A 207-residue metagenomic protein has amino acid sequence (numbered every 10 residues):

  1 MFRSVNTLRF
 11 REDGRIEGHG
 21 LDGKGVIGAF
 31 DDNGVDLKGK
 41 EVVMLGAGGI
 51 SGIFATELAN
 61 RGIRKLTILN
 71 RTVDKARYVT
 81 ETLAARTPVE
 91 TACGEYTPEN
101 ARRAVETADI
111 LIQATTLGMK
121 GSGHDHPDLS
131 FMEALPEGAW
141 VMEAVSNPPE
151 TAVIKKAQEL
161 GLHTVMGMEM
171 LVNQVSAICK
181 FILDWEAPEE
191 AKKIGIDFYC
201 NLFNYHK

Functional and structural regions predicted by a protein language model:
M1-V35: Phosphate/diphosphate ligand-binding glycine-rich loop within oxidoreductases
G20, G39-N60, N70: Glycine-rich adenosine-cofactor-binding loop
V35-E41, L135-E137: Short helix-loop-beta connector
N60-K65, L160-H163: Conserved S-adenosyl-L-methionine
I63-T87: NAD(P)-binding Rossmann-fold cofactor-contacting core
E90-T164: Rossmann-like adenosine-cofactor binding region
W140, A144-K207: Adenosine-phosphate binding glycine-rich loop
